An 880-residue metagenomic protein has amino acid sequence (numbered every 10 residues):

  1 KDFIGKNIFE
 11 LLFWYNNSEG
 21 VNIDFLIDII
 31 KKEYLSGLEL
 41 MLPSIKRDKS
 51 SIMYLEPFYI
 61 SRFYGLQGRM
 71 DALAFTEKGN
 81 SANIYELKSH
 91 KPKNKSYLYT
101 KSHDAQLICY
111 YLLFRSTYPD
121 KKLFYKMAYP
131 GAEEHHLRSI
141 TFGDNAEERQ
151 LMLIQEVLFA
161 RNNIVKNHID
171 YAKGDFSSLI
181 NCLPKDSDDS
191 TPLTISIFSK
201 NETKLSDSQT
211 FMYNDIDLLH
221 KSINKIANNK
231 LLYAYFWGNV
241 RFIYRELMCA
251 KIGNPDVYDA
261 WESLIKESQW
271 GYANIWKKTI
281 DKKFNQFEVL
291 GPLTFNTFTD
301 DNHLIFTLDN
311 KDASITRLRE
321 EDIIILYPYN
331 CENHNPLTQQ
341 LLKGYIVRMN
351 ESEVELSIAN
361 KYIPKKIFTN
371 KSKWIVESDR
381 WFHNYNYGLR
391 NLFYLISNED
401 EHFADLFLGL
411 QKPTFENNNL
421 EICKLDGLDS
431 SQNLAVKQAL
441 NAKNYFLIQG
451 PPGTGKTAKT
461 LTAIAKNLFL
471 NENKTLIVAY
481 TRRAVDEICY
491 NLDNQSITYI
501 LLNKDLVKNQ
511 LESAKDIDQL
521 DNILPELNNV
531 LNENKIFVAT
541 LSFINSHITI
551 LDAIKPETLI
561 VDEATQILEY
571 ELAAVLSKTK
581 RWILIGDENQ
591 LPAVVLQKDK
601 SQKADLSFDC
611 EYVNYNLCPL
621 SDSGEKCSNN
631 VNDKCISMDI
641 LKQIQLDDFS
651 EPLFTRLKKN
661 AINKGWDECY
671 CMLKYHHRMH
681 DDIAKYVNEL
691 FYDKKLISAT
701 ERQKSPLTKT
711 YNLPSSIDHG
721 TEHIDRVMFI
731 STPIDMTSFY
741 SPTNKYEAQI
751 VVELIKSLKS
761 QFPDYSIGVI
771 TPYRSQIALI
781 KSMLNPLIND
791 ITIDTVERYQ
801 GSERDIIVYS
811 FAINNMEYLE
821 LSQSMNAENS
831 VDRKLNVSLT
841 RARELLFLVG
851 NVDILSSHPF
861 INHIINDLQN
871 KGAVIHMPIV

Functional and structural regions predicted by a protein language model:
K1, T76, S96-A128, D322-N330 (+3 more regions): Metal-dependent nuclease catalytic cores in nucleic-acid-processing enzymes, especially RNase H-like/related
K1-K78, A105: Metal-dependent nuclease catalytic cores that hydrolyze phosphodiester bonds in DNA/RNA, characterized by
S50-L158: Mg2+/Mn2+-dependent nuclease catalytic core
K101, A128-E134, I140-N167, I315-K437 (+7 more regions): Pre-ATPase regulatory/linker segments immediately N-terminal to the P-loop/RecA-like helicase/translocase core
S177-P336, I724-R726, P742, I755 (+1 more regions): Accessory interdomain/linker segments of ATP-dependent helicases and helicase-like nucleic-acid enzymes that mediate
N441, T457-E472, N491: Walker A/P-loop NTP-binding motif
L470-N473, A479-R483, N528, S542-V561 (+1 more regions): Conserved helicase motor core of SF1/SF2 NTP-dependent helicases
Q495-F543: Inter-Walker segment of RecA-like/P-loop motor cores
